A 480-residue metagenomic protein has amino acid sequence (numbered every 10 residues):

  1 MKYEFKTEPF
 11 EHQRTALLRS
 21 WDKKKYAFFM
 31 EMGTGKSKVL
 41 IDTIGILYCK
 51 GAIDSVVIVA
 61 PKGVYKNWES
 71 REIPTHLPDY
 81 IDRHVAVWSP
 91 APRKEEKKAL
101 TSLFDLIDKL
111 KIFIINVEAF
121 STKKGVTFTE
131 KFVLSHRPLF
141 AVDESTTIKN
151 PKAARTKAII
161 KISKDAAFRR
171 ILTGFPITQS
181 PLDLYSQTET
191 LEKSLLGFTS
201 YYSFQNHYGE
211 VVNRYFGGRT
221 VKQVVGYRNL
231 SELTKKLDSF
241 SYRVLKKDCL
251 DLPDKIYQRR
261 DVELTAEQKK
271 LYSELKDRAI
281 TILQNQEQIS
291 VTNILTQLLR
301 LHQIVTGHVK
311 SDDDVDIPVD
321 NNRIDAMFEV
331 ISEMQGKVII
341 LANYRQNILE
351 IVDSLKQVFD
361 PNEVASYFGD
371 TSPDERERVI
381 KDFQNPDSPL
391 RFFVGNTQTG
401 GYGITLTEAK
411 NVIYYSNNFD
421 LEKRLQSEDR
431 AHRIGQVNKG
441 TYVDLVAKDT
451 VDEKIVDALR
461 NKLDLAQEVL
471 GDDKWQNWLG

Functional and structural regions predicted by a protein language model:
M1, W21-D22, G35, V39-A52 (+5 more regions): Conserved Helicase C-terminal RecA-like lobe
M1-F29: Conserved pre-motif I regulatory segment
D54-S55, T75-S89, R93, K109 (+3 more regions): Conserved P-loop NTPase motor "coupling/switch" region that bridges the ATPase
E95-I112, V117-H136: Conserved helix/coil segment N-terminal to the catalytic DExD/H
I114-F120, T129-L134, A153-A167, G197-D316 (+2 more regions): Inter-lobe coupling linker of SF2 helicases/translocases
S121-K124, Q179-P181, I348-V352, E377 (+2 more regions): SF2 helicase motor core recognition
D143-E144: Walker B catalytic acidic pair
F419-G480: A conserved SF2-helicase RecA2
